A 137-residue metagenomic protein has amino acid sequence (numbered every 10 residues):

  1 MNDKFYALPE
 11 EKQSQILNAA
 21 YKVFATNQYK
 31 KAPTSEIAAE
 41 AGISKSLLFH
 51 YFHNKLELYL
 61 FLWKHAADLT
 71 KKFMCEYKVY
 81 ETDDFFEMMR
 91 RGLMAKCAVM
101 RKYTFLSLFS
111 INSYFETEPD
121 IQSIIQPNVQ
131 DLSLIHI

Functional and structural regions predicted by a protein language model:
M1-E11: N-terminal intrinsically disordered/low-complexity leader segments
Q13-S14, T34, L56, L60 (+5 more regions): Short, structured helix-loop boundary elements
Q15, V23-E57, F61: Helix-turn-helix
L60-A66, F73-M74: Alpha-helical DNA-contacting segments of helix-turn-helix folds
F61, E76-K102: Hydrophobic alpha-helical connector segments
M88, V99-S123: Amphipathic alpha-helical segments used for helix-helix packing
I135-I137: Conserved small/polar residues in nucleotide/adenosyl-binding loops
